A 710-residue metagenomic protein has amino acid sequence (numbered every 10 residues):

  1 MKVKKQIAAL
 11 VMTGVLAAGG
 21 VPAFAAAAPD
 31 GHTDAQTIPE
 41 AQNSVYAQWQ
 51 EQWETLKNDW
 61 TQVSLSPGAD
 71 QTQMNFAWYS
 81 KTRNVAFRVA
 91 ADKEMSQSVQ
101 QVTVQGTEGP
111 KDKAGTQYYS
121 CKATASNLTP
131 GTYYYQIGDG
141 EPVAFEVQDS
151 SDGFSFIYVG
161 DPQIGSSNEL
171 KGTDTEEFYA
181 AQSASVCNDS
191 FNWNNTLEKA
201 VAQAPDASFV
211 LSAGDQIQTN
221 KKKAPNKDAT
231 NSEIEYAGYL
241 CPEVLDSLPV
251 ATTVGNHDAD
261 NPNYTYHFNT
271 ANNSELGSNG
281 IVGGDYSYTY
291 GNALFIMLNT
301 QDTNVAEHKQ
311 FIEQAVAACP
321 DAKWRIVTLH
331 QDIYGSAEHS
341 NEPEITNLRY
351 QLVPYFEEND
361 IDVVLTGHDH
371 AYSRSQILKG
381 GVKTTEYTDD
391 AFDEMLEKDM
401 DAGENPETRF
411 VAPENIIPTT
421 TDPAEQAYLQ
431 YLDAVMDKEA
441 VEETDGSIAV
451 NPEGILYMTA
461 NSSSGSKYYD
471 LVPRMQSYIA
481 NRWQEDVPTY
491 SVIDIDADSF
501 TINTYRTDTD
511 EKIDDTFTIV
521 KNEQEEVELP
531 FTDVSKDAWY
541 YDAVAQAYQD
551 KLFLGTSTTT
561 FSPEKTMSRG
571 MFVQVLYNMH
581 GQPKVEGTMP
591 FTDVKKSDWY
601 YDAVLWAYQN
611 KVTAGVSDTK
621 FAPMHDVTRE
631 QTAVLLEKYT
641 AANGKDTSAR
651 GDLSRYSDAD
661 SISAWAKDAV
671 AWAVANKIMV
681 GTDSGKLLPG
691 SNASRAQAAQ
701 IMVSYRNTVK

Functional and structural regions predicted by a protein language model:
K5-V15, G19-G20: Sec-dependent N-terminal signal peptides
A18-A35: Sec-dependent signal peptide cleavage junction
T37-T253, A259-I281, E307-Q314, I345-N359: Divalent metal-dependent phosphoesterase catalytic cores across multiple superfamilies
K81, F87-D92, L378-G380, Y428-L432 (+1 more regions): Predominantly extracellular/luminal cell-surface or secreted proteins
S120-A125, T132-Q148, K171, E177-S183 (+7 more regions): Extended active-site neighborhood of metal-dependent phosphoesterases/phosphodiesterases
I164-N168, I217-K221, V254-P262, N304-A306 (+4 more regions): Active-site environment of divalent metal-dependent phosphoester hydrolases
A207, S212-N220, C319-H339: Short acidic, glycine-rich surface-loop motifs adjacent to enzyme active sites
Q524-Y541, Q549, L554-V573, Y577-A603 (+4 more regions): Feature responds to low-complexity, polar/acidic, surface-exposed segments characteristic of secreted/exported proteins
